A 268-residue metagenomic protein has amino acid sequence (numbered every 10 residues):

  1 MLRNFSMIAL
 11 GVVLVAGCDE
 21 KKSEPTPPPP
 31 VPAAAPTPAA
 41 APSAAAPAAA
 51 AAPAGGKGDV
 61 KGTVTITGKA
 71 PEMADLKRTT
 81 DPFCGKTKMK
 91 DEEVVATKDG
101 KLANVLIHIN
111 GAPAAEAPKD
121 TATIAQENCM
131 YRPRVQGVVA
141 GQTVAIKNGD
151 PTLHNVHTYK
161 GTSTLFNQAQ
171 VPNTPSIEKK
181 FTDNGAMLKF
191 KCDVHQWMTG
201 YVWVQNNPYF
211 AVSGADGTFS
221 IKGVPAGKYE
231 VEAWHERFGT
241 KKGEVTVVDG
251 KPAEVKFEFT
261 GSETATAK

Functional and structural regions predicted by a protein language model:
M1-F5: Positively charged n-region of N-terminal signal peptides that target proteins for export
S6-V13: Bacterial N-terminal signal peptides
V15-G17: C-terminal motif of bacterial Sec signal peptides marking the signal peptidase cleavage site
E20-K268: Extracytoplasmic copper-binding redox domains, predominantly the cupredoxin/blue-copper superfamily
